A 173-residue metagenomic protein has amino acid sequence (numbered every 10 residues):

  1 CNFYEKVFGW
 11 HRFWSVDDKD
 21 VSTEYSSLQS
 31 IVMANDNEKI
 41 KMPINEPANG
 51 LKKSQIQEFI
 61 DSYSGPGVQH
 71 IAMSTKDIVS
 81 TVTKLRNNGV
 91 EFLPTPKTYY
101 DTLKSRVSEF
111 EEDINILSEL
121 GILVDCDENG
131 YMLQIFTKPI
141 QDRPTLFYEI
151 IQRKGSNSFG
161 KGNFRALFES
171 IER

Functional and structural regions predicted by a protein language model:
C1-F13, E24-R173: Glyoxalase I/VOC metalloenzyme domain signal
D17-S22: Short, solvent-exposed loop/turn elements at beta->coil junctions and helix N-caps that rim active or binding pockets
